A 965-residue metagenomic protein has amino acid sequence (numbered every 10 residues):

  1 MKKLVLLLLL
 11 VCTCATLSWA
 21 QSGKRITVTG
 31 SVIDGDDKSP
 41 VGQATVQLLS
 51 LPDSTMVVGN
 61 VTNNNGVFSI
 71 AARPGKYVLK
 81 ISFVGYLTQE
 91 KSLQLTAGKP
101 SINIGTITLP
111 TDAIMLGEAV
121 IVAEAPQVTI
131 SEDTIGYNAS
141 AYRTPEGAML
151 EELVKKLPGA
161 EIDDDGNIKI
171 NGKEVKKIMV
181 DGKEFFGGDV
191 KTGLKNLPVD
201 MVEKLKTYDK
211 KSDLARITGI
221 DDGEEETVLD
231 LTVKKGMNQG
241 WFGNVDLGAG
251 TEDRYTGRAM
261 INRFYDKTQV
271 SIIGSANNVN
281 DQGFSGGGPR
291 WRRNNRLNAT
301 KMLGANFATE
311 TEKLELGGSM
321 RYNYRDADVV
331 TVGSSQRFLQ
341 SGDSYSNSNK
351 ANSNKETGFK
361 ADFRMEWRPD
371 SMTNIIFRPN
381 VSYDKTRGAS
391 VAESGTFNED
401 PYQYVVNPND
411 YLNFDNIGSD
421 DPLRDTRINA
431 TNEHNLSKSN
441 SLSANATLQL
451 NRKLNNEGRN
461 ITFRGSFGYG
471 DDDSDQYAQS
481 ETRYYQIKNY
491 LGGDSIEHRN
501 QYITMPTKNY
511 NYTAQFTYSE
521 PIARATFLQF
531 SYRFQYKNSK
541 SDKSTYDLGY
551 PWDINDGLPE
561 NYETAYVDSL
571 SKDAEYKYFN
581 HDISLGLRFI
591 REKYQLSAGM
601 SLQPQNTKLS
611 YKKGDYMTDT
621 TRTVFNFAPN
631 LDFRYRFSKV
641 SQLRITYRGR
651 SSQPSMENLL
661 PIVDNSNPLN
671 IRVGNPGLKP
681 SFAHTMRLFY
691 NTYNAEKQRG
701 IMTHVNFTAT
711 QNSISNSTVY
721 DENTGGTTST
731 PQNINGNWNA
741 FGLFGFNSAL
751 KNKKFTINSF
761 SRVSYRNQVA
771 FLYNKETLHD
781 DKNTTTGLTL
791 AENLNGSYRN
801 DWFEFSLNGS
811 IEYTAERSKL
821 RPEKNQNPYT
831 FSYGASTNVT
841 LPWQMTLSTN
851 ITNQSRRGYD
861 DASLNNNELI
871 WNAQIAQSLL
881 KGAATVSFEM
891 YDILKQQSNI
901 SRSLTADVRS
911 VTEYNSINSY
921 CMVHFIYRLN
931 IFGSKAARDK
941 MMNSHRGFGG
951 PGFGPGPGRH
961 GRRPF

Functional and structural regions predicted by a protein language model:
S31-V41: Structural motif
I33, T45-L49, S82-V84, S101-R143 (+5 more regions): Short, acidic, small-residue-rich periplasmic hinge/interaction motif at the N-terminus of Gram-negative outer-membrane
S39-G42, S69-K76, V84: Short Pro-Gly-centered beta-turn/loop motif in secreted/extracellular proteins
L51-V67: Short, acidic Ser/Thr/Gly-rich low-complexity loop/linker segments typical of extracellular and cell-surface proteins
P52-T55, V78-S92: A short, solvent-exposed loop/turn motif at the edges and junctions of modular extracellular/periplasmic domains
T55, G188, K211-D253, K267-F965: Primarily recognizes Gram-negative and organellar outer-membrane beta-barrels
L87-I104: Structured interaction patches on ligand/partner-binding surfaces of diverse proteins
N167-A215, V228-K235, T268: Periplasmic plug
